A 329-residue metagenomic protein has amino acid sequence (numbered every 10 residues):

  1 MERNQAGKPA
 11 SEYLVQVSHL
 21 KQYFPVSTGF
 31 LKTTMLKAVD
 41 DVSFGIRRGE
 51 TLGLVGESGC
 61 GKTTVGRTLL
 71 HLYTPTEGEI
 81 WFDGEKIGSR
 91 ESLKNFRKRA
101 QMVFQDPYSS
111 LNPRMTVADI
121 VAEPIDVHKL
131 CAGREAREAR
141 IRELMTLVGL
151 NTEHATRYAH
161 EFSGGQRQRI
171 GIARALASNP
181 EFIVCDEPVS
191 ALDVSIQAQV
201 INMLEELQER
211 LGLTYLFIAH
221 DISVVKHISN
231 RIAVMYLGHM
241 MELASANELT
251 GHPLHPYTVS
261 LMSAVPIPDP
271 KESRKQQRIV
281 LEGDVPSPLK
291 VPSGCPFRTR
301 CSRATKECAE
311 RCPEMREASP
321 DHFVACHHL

Functional and structural regions predicted by a protein language model:
R3, G7-Y13, S27-F30, S245-L329: Charged, flexible cofactor/metal-binding loops and thiol motifs
L70: Helix-to-loop junction immediately C-terminal to a conserved catalytic motif
G78-G88, F96: Conserved ABC transporter NBD signature motif
E135-E153, M262-S263: Conserved ABC ATPase "signature" region
Y158-F162, Q166: Conserved ABC ATPase signature
A177-E181: A short, proline-enriched helix->beta-strand linker immediately N-terminal to the Walker B motif in ABC-type P-loop
V184, P188-L192, I196-R274: P-loop NTP-binding/switch modules centered on Walker-like glycine-rich loops
